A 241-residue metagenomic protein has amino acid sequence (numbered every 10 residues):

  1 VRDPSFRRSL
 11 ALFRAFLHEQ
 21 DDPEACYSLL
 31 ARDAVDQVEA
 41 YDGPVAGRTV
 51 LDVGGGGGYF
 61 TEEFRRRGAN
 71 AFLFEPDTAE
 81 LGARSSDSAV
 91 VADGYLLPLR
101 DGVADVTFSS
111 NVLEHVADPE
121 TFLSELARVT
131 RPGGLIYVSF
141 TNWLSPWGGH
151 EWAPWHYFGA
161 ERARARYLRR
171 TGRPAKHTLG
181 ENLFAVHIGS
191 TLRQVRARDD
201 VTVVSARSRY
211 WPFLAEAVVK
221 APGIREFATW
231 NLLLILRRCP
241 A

Functional and structural regions predicted by a protein language model:
V1-L96, F108, A228-L232: Conserved N-terminal segment of class I S-adenosyl-L-methionine
P44-V45, D101, L123: A short, aliphatic-rich alpha-helical micro-motif
L96, E114, S145: Active-site micro-motifs of SAM-dependent methyltransferase domains
L96-G102: Short amphipathic alpha-helix with an adjacent loop that forms part of the alpha/beta core around
V106-A117: A short SAM/SAH-binding and catalytic strip from SAM-dependent methyltransferases
A117-E125, R131, L135-I235, C239-P240: S-adenosyl-L-methionine-dependent methyltransferase catalytic module, highlighting the catalytic core
